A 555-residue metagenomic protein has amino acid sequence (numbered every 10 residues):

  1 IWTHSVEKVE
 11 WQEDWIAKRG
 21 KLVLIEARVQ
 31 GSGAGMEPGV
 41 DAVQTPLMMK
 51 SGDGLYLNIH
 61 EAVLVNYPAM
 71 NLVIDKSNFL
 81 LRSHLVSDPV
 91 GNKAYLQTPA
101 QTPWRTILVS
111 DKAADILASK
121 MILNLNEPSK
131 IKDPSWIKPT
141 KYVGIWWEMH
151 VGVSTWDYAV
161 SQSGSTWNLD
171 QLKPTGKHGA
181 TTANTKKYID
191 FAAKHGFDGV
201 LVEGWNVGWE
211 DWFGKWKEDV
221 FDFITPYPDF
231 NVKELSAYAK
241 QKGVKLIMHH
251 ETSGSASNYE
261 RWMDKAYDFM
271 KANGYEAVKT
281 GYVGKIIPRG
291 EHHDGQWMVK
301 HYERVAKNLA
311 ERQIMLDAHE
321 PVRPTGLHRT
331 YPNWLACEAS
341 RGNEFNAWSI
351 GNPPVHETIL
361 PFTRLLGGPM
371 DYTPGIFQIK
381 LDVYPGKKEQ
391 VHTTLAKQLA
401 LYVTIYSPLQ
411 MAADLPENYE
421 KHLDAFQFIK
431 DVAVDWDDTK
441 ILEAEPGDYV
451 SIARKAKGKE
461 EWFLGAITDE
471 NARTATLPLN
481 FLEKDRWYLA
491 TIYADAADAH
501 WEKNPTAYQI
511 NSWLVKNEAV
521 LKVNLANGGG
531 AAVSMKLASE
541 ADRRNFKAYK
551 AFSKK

Functional and structural regions predicted by a protein language model:
R19-L57: An exposed acidic His-Trp-rich patch
L55-K132, W501, A507: N-terminal accessory beta-strand-rich subdomains and adjacent acidic, glycine-rich linkers that precede catalytic cores
T98-D190, H195, G199: An acidic-aromatic substrate-binding cleft motif
G204-T394: Aromatic- and carboxylate-enriched substrate-binding clefts and catalytic-loop regions of carbohydrate-active enzymes
D414-F463, D498-N504: Glycan-recognition and catalytic regions of carbohydrate-active enzymes
P446-Y488, A531-S534: Carbohydrate-binding surface patches
I492-E518: Solvent-exposed beta-strand/loop surfaces of large extracellular or lumenal domains
S512-F552: C-terminal beta-strand-rich structural cap/linker in extracellular carbohydrate-active enzymes
